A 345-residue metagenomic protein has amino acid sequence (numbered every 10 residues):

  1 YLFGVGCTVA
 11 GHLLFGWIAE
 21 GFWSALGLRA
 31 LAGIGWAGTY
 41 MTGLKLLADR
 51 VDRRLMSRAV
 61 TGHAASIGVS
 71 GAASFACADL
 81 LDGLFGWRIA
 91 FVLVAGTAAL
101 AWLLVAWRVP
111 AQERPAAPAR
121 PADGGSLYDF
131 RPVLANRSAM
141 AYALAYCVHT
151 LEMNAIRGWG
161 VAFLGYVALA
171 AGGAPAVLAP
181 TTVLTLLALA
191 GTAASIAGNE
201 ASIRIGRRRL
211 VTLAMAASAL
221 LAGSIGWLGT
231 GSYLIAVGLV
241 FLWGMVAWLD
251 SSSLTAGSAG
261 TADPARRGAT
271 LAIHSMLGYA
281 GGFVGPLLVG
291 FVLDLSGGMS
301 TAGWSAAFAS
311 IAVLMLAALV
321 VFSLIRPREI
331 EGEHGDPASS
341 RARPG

Functional and structural regions predicted by a protein language model:
Y1-V5, I203-M215: Cytoplasmic membrane-interface "Motif A"-like loop-to-helix N-cap segments of 12-TM Major Facilitator Superfamily
G6-E20, A217-T230: C-terminal ends and interior cores of transmembrane alpha-helices in multi-pass membrane transporters/permeases
L28-S66: Cytoplasmic helix-loop-helix junction between adjacent transmembrane helices in 12-TM secondary transporters
H63-V109: Helix-loop-helix hairpin linking two adjacent transmembrane segments in secondary transporters
W102-R108, A309-P344: Multi-pass alpha-helical transporter architecture, strongest for 12-TM Major Facilitator/SLC carriers used
A106-R131, E331-P337: Flexible cytoplasmic inter-helical loops of multi-pass small-molecule transporters
S138-A188, G285: Extracytoplasmic gate region of multi-pass secondary transporters
R208-L254: C-terminal transmembrane helical hairpin of 12-TM major facilitator-type secondary transporters
